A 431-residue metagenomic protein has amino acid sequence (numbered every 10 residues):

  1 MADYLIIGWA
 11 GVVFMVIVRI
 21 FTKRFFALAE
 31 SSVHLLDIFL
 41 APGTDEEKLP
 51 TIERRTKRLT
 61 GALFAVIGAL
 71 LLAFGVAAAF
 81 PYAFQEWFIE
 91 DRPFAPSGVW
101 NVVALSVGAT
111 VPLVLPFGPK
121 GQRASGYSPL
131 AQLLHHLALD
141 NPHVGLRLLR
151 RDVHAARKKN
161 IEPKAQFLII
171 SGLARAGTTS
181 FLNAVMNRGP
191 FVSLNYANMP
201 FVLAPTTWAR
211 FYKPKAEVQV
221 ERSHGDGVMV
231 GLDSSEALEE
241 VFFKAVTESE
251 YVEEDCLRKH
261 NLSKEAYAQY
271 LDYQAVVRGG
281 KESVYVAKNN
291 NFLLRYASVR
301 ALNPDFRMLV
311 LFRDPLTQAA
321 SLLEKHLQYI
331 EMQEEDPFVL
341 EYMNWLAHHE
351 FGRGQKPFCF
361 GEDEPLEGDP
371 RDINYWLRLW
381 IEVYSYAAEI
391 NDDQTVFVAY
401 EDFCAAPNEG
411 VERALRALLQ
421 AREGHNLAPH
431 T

Functional and structural regions predicted by a protein language model:
M1-R19, W87-N101: Long, highly hydrophobic alpha-helical transmembrane signal-anchor segments
F21-E46: Membrane-interface amphipathic/juxtamembrane segments adjacent to transmembrane helices
D45-A73: Loop-to-transmembrane boundary segments
A77-G121: Alpha-helical transmembrane segments and their immediate juxtamembrane interface regions
P119-F167: Extreme N-terminal, non-catalytic leader segments that precede Walker-type/kinase nucleotide-binding cores
T179-V192: A conserved segment at the C-terminal end of the G1
A197-V286: PAPS-dependent sulfation machinery
F243-K259, A268-A275, G279-E389, F397-E423: PAPS-dependent sulfotransferase catalytic domain
